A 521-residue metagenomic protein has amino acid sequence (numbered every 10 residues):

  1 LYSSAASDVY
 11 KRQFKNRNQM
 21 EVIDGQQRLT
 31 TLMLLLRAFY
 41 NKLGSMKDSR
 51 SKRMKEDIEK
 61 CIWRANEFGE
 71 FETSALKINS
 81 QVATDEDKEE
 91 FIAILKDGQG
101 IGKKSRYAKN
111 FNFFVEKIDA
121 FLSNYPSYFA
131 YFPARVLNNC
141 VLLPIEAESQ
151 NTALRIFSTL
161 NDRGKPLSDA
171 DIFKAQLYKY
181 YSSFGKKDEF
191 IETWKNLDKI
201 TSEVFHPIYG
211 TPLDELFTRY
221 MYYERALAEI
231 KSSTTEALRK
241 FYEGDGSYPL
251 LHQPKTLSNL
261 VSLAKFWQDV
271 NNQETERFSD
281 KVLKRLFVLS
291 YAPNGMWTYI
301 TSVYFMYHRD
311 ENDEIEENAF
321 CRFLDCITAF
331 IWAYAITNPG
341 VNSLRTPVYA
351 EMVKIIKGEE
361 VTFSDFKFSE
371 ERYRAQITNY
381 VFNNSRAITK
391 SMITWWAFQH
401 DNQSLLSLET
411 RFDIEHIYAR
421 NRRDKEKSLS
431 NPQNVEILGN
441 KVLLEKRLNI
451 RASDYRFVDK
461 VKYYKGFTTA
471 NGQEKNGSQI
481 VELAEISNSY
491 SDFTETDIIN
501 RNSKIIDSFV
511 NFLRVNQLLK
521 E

Functional and structural regions predicted by a protein language model:
L1-A6, Y10: Single conserved hydrophobic/aromatic residue that forms the stacking wall/gate of nucleotide- or nucleobase-binding
F14-T211, L324, W332, I450 (+3 more regions): Basic- and aromatic-enriched surface patches that contact anionic nucleotides/nucleic acids
G25, L405-I437: Histidine-centered nuclease catalytic patch
V141, A170-F173, Y178-M392: A cross-family structural signal marking well-folded subdomains
L344-Y349, H416, Q479-I480: Extended alpha-helical interface modules used as scaffolds for assembling large macromolecular complexes
A387-D413: Short cysteine-rich loop/turn motifs with clustered Cys
D424-N440, L448-F467: Activation/maturation switch segments at domain boundaries
